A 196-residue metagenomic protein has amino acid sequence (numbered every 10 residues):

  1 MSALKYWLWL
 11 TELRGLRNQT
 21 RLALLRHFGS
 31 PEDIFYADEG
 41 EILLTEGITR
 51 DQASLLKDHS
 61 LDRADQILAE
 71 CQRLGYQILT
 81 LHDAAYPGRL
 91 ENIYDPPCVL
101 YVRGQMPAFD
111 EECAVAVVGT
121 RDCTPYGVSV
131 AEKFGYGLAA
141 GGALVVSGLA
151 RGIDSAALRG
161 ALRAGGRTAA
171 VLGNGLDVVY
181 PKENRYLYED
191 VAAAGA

Functional and structural regions predicted by a protein language model:
M1-A84: Short, small/acidic-rich helices and loops at N termini and domain boundaries of DNA replication/processing enzymes
A3-L4, L81-A196: Glycine-biased, small-residue-rich flexible motifs in mid-sequence functional cores and linkers
